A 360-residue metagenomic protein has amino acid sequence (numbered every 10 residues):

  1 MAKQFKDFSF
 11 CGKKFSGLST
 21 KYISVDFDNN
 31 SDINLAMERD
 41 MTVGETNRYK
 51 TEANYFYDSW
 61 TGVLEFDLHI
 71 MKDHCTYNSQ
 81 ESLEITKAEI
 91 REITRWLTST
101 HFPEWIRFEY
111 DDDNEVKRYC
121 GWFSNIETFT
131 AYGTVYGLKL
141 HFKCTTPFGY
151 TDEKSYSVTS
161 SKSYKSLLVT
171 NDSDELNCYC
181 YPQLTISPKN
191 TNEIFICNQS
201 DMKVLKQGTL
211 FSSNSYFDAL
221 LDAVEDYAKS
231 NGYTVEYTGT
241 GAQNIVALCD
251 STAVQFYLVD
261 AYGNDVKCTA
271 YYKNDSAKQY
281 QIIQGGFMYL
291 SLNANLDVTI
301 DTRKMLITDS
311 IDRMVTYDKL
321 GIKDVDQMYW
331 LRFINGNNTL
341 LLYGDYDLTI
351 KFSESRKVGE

Functional and structural regions predicted by a protein language model:
M1-E45: Polar/acidic, low-complexity leader/linker segments enriched in S/T/G and N/D
K14, K72, F108-N114, N198-S200 (+1 more regions): Short acidic, glycine-rich loop/turn motifs
N47-L83, T134-F148, N338: Oligomerization/assembly interface segments of phage tail-like spikes and tubes
D58-L64, T98-F102, Y132-Y136, D174-C178 (+3 more regions): Solvent-exposed loop and beta-edge segments used for protein-protein assembly and interaction
E65-D112: Long, hydrophobic/aromatic-enriched structural stretches that serve as scaffold segments
I70-H74, D112, N125-E127, C144-F148 (+3 more regions): Beta-strand elements of well-folded, non-transmembrane domains
F102-Y150: Short beta-strand and beta-hairpin "edge-sheet" elements
D152-E360: Intrinsically disordered, low-complexity segments enriched in serine, threonine, and glycine
